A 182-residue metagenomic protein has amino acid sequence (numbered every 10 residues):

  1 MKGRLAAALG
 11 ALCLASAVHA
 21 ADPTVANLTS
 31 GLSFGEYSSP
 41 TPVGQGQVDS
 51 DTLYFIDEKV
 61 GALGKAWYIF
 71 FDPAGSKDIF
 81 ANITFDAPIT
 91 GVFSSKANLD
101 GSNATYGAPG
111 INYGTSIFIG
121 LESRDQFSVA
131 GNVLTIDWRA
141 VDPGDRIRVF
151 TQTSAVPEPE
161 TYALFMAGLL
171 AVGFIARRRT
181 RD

Functional and structural regions predicted by a protein language model:
M1-A6: Bacterial N-terminal signal peptides that target proteins for export
A7, V129, P157-P159: Short, solvent-exposed coil/turn segments
A8-A15: Bacterial N-terminal signal peptides
S16-A20: Sec/Tat signal peptide C-region and signal peptidase I cleavage site
A21-A155: Mature extracellular "passenger" or substrate-interacting domains of secreted, surface-exposed proteins
P157-R177: A short, hydrophobic C-terminal helix/tail in secreted or cell-surface proteins
R179-D182: Short, charged juxtamembrane terminal tails flanking transmembrane helices
